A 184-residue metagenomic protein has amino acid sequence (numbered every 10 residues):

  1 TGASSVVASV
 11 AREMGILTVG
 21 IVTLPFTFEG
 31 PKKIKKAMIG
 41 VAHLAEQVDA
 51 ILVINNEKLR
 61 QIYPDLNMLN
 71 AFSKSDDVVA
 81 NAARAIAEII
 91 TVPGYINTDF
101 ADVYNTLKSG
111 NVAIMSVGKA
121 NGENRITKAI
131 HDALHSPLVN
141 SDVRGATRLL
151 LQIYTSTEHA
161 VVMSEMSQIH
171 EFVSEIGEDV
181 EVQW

Functional and structural regions predicted by a protein language model:
T1-W184: Tubulin/FtsZ superfamily GTPase core signature
